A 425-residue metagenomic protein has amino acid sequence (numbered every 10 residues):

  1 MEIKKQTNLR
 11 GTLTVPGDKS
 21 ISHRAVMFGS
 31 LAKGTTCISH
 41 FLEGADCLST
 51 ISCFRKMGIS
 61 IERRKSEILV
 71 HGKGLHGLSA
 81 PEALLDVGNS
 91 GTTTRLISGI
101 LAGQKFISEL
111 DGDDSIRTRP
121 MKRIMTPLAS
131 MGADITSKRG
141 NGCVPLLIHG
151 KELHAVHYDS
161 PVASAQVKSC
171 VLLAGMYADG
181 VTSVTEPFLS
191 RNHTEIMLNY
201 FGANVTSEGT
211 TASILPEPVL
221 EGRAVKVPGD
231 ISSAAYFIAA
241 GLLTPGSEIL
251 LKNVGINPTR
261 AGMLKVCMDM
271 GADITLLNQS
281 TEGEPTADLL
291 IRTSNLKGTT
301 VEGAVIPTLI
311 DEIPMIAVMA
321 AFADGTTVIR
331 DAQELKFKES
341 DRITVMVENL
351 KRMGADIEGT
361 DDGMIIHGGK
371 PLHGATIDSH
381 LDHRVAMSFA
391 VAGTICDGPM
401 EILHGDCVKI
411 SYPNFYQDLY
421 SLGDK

Functional and structural regions predicted by a protein language model:
M1-K425: Structural preference for solvent-exposed beta-strand-turn elements and adjacent flexible terminal/loop segments within
